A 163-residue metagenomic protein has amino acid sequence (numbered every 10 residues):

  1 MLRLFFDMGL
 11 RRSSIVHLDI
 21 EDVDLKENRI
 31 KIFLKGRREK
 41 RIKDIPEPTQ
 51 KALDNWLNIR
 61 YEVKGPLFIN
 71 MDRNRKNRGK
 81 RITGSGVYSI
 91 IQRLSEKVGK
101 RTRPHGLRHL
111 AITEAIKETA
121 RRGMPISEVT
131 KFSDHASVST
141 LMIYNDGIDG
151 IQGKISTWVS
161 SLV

Functional and structural regions predicted by a protein language model:
M1-S13, R29, T113-E114, E118: Short pre-functional
F5, V16, T130: The alpha-helix within a helix-turn-helix
M8, R12-S13, H17-A52: Conserved tyrosine-mediated DNA breakage-rejoining catalytic core shared by Y-recombinases
R11, R41, D54, R60 (+1 more regions): Short, cationic motifs built from Arg/Lys/His that form the positively charged side of catalytic pockets
V23-L25, K100-R101, R122-N145: Short, polar N-cap/turn motifs at the start of nucleic acid-interacting alpha helices
K43, Y88-K131: Short, basic (Lys/Arg/His-rich) helix/loop patches that form interaction surfaces in the mid-to-C-terminal regions
D44, R122, K131, I143-V163: DNA/chromatin major-groove-contacting recognition/catalytic segments
P46-K100: Active-site/catalytic core of tyrosine-dependent DNA strand-transfer enzymes
